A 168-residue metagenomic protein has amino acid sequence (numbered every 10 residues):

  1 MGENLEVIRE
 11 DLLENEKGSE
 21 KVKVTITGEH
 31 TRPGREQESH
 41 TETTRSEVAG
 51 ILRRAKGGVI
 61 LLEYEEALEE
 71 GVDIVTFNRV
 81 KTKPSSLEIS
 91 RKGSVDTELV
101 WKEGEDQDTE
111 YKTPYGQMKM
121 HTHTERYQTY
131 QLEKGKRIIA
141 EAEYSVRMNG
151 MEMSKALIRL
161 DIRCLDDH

Functional and structural regions predicted by a protein language model:
M1-K56: Charge-rich, low-complexity N-terminal segments
G2-R9, E70-I74, S86-L87, K92-S94 (+1 more regions): Charged, amphipathic alpha-helical segments
S19-K23, K56-L62, K136-E141: Short, hydrophobic/aromatic-rich segments at coil-to-beta transitions
I26-G34, G50-K56, E66-L68, G93-V95 (+4 more regions): Beta-strand elements of well-folded, non-transmembrane domains
T41-T97: Short, well-structured hydrophobic secondary-structure segments
D73-T82, V100, M118-M120, I158-R163: Broad, structure-driven detector of short, well-ordered beta-strand segments within folded domains
K92-E141: Acidic, glycine-rich flexible loop segments
E133-H168: Mixed-charge, glycine-accented linear interaction segment located at domain edges/termini
